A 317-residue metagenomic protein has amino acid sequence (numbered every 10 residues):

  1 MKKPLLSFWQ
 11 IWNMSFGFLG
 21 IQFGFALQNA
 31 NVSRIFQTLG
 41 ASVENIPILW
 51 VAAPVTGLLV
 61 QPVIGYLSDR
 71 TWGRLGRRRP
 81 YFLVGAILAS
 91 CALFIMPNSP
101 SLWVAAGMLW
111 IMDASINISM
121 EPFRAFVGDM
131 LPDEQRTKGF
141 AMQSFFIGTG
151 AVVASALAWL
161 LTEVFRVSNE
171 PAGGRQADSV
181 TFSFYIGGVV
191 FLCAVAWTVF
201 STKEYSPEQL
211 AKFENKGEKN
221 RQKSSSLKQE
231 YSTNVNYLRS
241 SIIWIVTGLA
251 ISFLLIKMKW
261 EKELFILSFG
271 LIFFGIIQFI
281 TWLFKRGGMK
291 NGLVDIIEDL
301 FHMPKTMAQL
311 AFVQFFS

Functional and structural regions predicted by a protein language model:
M1-S7, P100-A105, I118-S119, F123 (+1 more regions): Intracellular loop-helix junctions on the cytosolic face of multi-pass helical membrane proteins
K2-T56, S252-K257, T306-S317: Helix-loop boundary and gating motifs at the non-cytosolic
I21, A53, M112, Q143-I147: Structural signature of transmembrane alpha-helices in multi-pass secondary transporters
I21, F25, I111-F123: Core transmembrane helices of Major Facilitator Superfamily
R34, P122-M130: Intracellular helix-loop hinge segments at the cytoplasmic ends of transmembrane helices in 12-TM rocker-switch-type
G40-A41, S68, W72, S115 (+2 more regions): Short helix-loop-helix connector
I46-T71, V152-S155: Central cavity-lining transmembrane alpha-helices of secondary-active solute carriers, predominantly the Major
P80-S101: C-terminal ends and interior cores of transmembrane alpha-helices in multi-pass membrane transporters/permeases
